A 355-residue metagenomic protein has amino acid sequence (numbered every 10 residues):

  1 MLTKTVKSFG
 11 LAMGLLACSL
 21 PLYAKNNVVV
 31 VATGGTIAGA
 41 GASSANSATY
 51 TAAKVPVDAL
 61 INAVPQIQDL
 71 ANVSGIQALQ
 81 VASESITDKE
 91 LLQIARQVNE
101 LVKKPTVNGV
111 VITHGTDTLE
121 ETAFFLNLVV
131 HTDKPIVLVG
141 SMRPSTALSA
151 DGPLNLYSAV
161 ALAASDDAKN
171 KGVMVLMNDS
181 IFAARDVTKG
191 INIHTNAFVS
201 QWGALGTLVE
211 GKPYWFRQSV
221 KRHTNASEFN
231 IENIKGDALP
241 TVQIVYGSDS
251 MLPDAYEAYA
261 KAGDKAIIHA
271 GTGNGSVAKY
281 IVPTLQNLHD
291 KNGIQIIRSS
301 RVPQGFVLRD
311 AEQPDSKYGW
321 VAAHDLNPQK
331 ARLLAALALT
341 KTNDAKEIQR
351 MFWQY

Functional and structural regions predicted by a protein language model:
M1-G10: Bacterial N-terminal signal peptides that target proteins for export
S19-P21: N-terminal signal peptide c-region/cleavage motif recognized by signal peptidases
K25-E100, P283: ATP/NTP phosphate-donor binding region
K25-N26, V31, G35, P56-A59 (+4 more regions): Accessory alpha-helical/coil subdomains and C-terminal extensions that flank or cap enzyme catalytic cores
I112-K134, V277-Q286: Short Gly/Thr/Asp-enriched flexible loops that form oxyanion-binding sites at enzyme active sites
A123-L154, V160-A164, D290-S300: Short, acidic/small-residue loops that bind anionic groups at enzyme active sites
V139-E210: Internal gly/pro-rich beta-alpha loop/helix module that stabilizes soluble enzyme cofactors or their anionic handles
N274-Y355: C-terminal non-catalytic interaction/assembly regions of soluble proteins
